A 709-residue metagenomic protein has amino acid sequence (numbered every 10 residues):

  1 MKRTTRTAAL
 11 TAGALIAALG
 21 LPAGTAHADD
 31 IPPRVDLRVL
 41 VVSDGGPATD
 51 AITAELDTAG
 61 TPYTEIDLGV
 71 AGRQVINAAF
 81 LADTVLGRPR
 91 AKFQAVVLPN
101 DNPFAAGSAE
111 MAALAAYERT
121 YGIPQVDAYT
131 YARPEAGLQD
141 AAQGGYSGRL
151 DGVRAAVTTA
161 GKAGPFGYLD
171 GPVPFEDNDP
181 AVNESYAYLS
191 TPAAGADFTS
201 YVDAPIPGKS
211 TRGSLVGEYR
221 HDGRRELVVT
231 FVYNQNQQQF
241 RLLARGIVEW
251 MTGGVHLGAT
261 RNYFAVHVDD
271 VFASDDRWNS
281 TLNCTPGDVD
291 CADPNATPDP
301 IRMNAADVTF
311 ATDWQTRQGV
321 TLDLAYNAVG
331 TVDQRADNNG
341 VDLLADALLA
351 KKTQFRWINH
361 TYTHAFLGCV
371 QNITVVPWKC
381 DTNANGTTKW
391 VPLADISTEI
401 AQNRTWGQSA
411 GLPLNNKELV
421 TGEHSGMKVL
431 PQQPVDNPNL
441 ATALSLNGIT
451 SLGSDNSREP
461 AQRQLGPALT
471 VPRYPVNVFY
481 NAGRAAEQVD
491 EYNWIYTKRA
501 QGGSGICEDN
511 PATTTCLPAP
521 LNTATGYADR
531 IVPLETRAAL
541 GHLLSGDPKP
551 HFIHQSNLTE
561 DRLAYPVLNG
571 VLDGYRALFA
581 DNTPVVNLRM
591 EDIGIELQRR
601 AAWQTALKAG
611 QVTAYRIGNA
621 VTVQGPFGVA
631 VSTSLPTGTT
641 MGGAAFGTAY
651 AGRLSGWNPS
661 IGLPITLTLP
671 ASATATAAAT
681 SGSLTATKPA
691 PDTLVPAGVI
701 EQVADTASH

Functional and structural regions predicted by a protein language model:
M1-A28: Secretory targeting and sorting signals
D29, I123-I206, F627: An acidic, glycine-rich "communication" segment
D30-P32, G213-S214, E218-Q318, D561-I593 (+5 more regions): Extracellular ligand-binding/catalytic regions of CAZymes and related secreted enzymes and adhesion modules
R38, D101, E118-Y121, A128-A141 (+6 more regions): Metal-dependent polysaccharide deacetylase catalytic core of the NodB/CE4 family, i.e., the active-site-bearing domain
L40-A128, R133-E135: Helical hinge/lid and interdomain linker segments adjacent to catalytic or ligand-binding clefts that mediate domain
D67, A244-A265, T309-G330, Q408-A410 (+2 more regions): C-terminal domain-boundary segment and adjacent tail
L138-Q139, S190-D203, G208, R212-R224 (+7 more regions): Active-site-adjacent pocket scaffolds in enzyme catalytic domains
H221, F231-N234, V248-R277, A401 (+2 more regions): Catalytic grooves of carbohydrate-active enzymes
